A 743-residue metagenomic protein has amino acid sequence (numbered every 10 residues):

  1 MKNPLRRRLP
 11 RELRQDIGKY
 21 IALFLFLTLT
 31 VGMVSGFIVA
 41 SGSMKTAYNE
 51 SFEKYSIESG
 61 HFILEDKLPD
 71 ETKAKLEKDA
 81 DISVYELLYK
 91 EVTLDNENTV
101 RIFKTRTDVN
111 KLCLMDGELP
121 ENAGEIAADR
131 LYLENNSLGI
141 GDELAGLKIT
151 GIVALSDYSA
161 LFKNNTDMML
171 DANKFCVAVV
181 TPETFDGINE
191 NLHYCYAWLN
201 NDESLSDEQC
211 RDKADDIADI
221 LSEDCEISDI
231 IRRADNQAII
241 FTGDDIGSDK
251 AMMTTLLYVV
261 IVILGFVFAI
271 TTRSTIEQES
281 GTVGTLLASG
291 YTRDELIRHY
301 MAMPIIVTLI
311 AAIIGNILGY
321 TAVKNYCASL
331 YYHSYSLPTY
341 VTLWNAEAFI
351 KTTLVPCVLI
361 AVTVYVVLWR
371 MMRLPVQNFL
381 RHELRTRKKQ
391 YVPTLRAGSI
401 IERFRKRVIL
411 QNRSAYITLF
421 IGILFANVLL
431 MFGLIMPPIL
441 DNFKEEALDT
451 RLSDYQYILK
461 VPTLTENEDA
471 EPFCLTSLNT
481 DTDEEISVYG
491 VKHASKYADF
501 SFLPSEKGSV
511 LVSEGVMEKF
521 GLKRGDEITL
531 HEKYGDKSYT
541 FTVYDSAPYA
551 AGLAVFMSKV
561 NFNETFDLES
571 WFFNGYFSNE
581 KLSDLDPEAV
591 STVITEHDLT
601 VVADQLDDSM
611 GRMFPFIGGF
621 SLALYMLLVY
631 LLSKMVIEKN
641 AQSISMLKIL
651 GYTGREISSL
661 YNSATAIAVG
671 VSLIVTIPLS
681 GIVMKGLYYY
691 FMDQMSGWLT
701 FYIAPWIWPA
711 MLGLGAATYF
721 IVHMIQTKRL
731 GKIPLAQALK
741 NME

Functional and structural regions predicted by a protein language model:
K2-G265, S274, A328, H333 (+7 more regions): Membrane transport/envelope proteins' first extracytoplasmic loop
N3, R373-K389, K728-E743: Short cytosolic juxtamembrane segments of multi-pass membrane proteins
Q15-M44, D245-G284, A302-G319, I350-V362 (+5 more regions): Hydrophobic alpha-helical transmembrane segments of multi-pass inner-membrane transport and secretion
T292-R293, P375, K523, T653 (+1 more regions): Short coil/turn motifs that cap or connect alpha-helices
I313-K351, W369, V671-Q737: Short helix-loop junctions at transmembrane helix boundaries
L368, M372-F420: Alpha-helical transmembrane segments of integral membrane proteins
I400-K519, K523-D526, L530-S538, T542 (+1 more regions): Juxtamembrane segments of multi-pass membrane proteins
